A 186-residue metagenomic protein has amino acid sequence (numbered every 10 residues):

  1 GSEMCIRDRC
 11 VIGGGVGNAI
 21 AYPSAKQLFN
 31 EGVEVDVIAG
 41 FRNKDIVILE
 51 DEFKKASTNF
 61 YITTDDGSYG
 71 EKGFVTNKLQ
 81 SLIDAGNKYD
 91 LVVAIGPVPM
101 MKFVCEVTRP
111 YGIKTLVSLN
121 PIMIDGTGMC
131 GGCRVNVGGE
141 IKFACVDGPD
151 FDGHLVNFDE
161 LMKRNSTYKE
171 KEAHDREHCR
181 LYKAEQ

Functional and structural regions predicted by a protein language model:
G1-I6: Short, small-residue-biased leader/transition segments that mark boundaries at the very start of proteins
R9-C10, G15, A19: Extended interfacial segments that mediate partner engagement and assembly in macromolecular machines
C10, D36, K55-T58: A general, composition-driven signal for non-globular sequence regions
I12-G13, I38-G40, A94-I95: Short beta-strand segments
N18-S24, M100-F103: Short glycine/serine/threonine-rich phosphate/pyrophosphate-binding segments that cradle anionic phosphate groups
A25, F29, K54: Gly/Ala-rich phosphate-binding loop of Rossmann-like dinucleotide-binding domains, activating on the conserved
N30-V35: Conserved S-adenosyl-L-methionine
R42-Q186: Reductase modules of NAD(P)H-dependent flavoproteins
